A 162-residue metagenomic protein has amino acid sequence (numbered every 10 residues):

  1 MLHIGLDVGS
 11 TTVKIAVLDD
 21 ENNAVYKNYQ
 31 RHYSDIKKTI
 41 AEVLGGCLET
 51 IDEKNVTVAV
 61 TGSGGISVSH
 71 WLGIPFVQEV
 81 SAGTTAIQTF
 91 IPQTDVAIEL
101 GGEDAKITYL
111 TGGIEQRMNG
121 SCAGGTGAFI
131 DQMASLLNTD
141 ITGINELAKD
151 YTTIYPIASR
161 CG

Functional and structural regions predicted by a protein language model:
M1-V80: N-terminal glycine/serine-rich phosphate-binding loop of ATP-dependent small-molecule kinases, especially carbohydrate
Q30, G73, V77, N119-A123 (+2 more regions): Hydrophobic alpha-helical scaffolding
Q30-S34, V80-A86, G120-A128: Short, acidic/turn-prone active-site loops that include or flank metal/cofactor- and phosphate-binding residues
A41-G45, G65, S69, S81-Q88 (+2 more regions): Predominant activation on well-ordered alpha-helical scaffold segments within soluble catalytic domains
G46-T50, F90, T94-A97, L136-D140 (+2 more regions): Change "in soluble alpha/beta enzymes" to "in soluble alpha/beta proteins
G64-E115: Conserved phosphate-binding catalytic cores of ATP/NTP-utilizing and phosphoryl-transfer enzymes
G112-K149, T153: Glycine-rich phosphate-binding loop plus the immediately following alpha-helix
T152-G162: Short, intrinsically disordered, charge-balanced linker/junction segments flanking boundaries in proteins
